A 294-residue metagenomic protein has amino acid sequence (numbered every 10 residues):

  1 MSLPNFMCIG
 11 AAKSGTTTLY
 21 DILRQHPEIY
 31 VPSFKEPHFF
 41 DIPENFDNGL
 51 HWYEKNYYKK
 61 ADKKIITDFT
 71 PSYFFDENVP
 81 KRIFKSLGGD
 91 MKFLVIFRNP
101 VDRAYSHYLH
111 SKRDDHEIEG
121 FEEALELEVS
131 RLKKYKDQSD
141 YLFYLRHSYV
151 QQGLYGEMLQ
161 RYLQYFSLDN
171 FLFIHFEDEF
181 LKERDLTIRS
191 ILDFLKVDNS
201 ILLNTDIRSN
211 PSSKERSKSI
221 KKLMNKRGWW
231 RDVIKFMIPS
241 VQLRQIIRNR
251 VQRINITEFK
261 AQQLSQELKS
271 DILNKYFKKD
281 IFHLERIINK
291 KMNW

Functional and structural regions predicted by a protein language model:
M1-E77, F84-F93, P100-S139, F166: PAPS-dependent sulfotransferase catalytic core
I9-A12, I42, F46, S72-D76 (+4 more regions): Aromatic-acidic/polar surface patches that form glycan- and anion
H26, R248, I281: Catalytic domains that recognize anionic headgroups
D47-K59, E117-N204: PAPS-dependent sulfotransferase catalytic domain
Y53-N56, V79, Y155-L159, T187 (+2 more regions): Alpha-helical packing segments of well-folded alpha/beta enzyme cores
T70, R98, H175-D178: Short, well-ordered beta-to-alpha junction loops that form the rim of enzyme active sites and present histidine/acidic
F93-V95, F173: Structural beta-sheet core signal
Q160, Q164-D271, N289, N293-W294: The conserved 3'-phosphoadenosine-5'-phosphosulfate
